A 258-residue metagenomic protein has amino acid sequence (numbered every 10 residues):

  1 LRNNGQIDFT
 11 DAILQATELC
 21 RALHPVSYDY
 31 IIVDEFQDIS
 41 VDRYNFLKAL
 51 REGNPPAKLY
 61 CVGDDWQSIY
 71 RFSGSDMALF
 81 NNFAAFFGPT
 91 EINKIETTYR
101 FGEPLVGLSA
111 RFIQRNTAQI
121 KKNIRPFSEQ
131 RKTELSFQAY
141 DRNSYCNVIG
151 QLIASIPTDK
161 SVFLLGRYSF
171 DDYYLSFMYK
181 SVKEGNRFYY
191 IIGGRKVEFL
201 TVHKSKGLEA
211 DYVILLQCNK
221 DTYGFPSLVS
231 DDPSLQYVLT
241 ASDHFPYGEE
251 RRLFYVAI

Functional and structural regions predicted by a protein language model:
L1-A78, T97, G207: Conserved helicase NTPase motor core
R43-Y44, F72, P104-G107, Y173-F177 (+1 more regions): A short acidic (Asp/Glu
K48-L50, D76-F80, K180-K183, S230-P233: Glycine-rich, phosphate-binding/catalytic loops in enzymes
P55-A57, D64-W66, F87-I92, R131-T133 (+2 more regions): Short glycine-/polar-rich loops that comprise or flank the Walker A/P-loop and associated switch/sensor motifs
Q67-S128: Conserved coupling/interface region of RecA-like P-loop/ASCE motor cores
P89-T97, A118-R167, V197: Inter-lobe coupling/hinge region of RecA-like P-loop helicase motors
R142-Y212, Q217-N219: Conserved helicase/translocase motor-coupling segment
T158, S205-I258: Conserved helicase C-terminal RecA-like lobe
